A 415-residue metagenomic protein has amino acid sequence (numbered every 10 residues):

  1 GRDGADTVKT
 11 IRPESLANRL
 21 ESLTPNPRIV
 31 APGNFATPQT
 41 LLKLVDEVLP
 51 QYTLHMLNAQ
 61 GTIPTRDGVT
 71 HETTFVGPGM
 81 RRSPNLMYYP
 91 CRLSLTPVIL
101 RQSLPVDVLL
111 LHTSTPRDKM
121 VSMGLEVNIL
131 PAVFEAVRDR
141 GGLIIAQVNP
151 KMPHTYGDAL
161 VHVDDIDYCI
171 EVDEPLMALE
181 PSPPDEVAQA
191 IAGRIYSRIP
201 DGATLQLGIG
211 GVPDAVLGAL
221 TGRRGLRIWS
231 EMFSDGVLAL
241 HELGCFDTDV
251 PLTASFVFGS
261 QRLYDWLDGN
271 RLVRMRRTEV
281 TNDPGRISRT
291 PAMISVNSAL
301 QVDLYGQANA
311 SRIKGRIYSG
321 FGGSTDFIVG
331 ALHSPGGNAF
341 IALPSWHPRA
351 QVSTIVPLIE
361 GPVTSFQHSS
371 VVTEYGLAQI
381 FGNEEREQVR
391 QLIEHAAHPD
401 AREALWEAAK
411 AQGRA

Functional and structural regions predicted by a protein language model:
G4-A415: Conserved alpha/beta enzyme-core scaffold
